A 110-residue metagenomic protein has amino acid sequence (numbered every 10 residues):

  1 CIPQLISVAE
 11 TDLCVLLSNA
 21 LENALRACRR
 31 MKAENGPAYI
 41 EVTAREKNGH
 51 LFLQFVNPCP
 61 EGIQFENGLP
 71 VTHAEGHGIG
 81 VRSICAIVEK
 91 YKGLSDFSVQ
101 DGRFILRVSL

Functional and structural regions predicted by a protein language model:
C1-L16: Conserved short strand/loop->alpha-helix "switch" segment adjacent to the catalytic nucleotide/phosphoryl-transfer site
S18-R26: Conserved polar catalytic motif of the HATPase_c/GHKL fold
L25-N35: A short, flexible helix-to-loop-to-beta junction within the catalytic ATP-binding CA
E34-G49: Short beta-strand/loop element within the Bergerat-fold HATPase_c
G49-R82: Glycine-rich/acidic phosphate-handling loop/turn and adjacent ATP-lid/helix of nucleotide-binding kinase/ATPase domains
E61, Q100-R107: Glycine-rich nucleotide-binding loop
K92-G102: Glycine-rich ATP-binding loops of the HATPase_c
